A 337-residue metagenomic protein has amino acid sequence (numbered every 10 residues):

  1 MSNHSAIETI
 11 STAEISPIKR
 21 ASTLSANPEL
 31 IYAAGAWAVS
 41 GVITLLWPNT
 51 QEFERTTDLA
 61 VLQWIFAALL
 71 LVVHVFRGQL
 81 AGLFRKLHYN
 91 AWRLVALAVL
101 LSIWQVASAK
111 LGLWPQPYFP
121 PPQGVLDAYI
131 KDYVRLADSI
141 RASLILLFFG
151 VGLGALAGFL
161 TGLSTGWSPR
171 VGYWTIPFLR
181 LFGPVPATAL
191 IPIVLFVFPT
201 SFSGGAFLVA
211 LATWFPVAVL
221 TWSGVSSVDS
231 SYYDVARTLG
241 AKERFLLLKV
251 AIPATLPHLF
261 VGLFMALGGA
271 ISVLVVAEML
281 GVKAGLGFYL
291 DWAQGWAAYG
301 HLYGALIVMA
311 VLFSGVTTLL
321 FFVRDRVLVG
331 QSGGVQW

Functional and structural regions predicted by a protein language model:
M1-V95, F321-W337: Transmembrane alpha-helical segments of polytopic membrane transport and secretion proteins
N49-D58, G78, G82, K86 (+1 more regions): Periplasmic/extracellular loop-to-transmembrane helix junction in inner-membrane transport proteins
F76-L83, F149-L179: Transmembrane-helix boundary motif in ABC transporter permease subunits
L100, A137, R141, I145-T165 (+2 more regions): Hydrophobic alpha-helical transmembrane segments of multipass integral membrane proteins, especially permease/channel
Y173-P177, V217-G262, L286, L290: Short cytoplasmic-facing helical segments at TM-TM junctions of multi-pass membrane proteins
L179-P216, S223-G224: Generic hydrophobic transmembrane alpha-helix motif, especially the helices
F207-L211, R244-A277, G304, M309 (+1 more regions): Transmembrane alpha-helices
S226, P257, V261, Y303-W337: C-terminal transmembrane helix and the adjacent membrane-cytosol boundary/short C-terminal tail of inner/organellar
